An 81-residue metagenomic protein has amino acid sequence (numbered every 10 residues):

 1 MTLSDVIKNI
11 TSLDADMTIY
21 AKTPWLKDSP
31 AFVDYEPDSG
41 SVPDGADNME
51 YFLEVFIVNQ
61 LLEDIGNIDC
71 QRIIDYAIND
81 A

Functional and structural regions predicted by a protein language model:
M1-P37: Extended, charge-biased low-complexity segments that typically form long amphipathic alpha-helices/coiled-coils
L26-A81: Amphipathic protein-protein interaction modules
